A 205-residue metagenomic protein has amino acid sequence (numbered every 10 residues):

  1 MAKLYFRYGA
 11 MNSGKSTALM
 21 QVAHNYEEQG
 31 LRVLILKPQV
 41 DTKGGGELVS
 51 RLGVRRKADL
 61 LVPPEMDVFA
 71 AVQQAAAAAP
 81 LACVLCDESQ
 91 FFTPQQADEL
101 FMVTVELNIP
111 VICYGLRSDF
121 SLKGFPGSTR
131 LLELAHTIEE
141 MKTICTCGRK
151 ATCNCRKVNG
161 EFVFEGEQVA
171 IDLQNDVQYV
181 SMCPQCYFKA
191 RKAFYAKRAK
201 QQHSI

Functional and structural regions predicted by a protein language model:
M1-A75, D119-R130, E140-T143, V163-E165 (+1 more regions): Conserved P-loop
V22, Q95-V103, G127: A short acidic, amphipathic alpha-helical/loop segment
E28, V105-E106: Residues at the C-terminal ends
P80-C83, E106-G115: Loop/turn-to-beta-strand initiation segments
E88, L116: Walker B catalytic acidic pair
F91-F92: Residues immediately C-terminal
H136, K142-F162: Conserved AAA+ ATPase core "coupling" helix
